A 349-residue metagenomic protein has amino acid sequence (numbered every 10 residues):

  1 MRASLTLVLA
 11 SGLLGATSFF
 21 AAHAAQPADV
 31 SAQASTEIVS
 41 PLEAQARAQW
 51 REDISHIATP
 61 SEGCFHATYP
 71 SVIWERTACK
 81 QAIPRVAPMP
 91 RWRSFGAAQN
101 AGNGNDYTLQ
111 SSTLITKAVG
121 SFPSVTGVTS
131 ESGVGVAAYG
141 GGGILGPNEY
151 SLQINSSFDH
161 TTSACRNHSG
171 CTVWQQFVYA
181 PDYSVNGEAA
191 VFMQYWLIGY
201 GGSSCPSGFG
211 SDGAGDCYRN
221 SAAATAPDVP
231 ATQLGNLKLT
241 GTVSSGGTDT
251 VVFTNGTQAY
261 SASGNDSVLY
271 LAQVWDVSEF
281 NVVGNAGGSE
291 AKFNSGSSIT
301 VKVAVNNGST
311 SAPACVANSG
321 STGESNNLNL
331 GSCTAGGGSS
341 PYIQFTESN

Functional and structural regions predicted by a protein language model:
M1-V8: Bacterial N-terminal signal peptides that target proteins for export
V8-S18: Bacterial N-terminal signal peptides
F19-A24: Sec/Tat signal peptide C-region and signal peptidase I cleavage site
A25-N349: Exposed, interaction-prone regions of secreted/extracellular proteins
